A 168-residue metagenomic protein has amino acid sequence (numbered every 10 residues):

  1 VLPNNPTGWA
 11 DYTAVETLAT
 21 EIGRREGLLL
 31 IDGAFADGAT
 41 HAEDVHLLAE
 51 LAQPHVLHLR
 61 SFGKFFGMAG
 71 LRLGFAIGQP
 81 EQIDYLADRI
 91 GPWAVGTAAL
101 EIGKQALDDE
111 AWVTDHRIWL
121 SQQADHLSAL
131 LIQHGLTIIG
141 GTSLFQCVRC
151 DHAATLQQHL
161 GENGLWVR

Functional and structural regions predicted by a protein language model:
V1-A39: Active-site phosphate-binding strand-loop segment of PLP-dependent enzymes
A14-T20, Q122, H126, T155: Alpha-helical scaffolding segments of alpha/beta enzyme cores, especially the outer helices of TIM-barrel or partial
V15-R25, H46-Q53, Y85: Catalytic-core regions built around general acid/base machinery
G27, A39, V56, L136 (+1 more regions): Short, conserved active-site loop motifs that form the nucleotide-linked donor/cofactor pocket
A39-T40, G67: Short N-terminal helix/helix-N-cap motif within the alpha/beta-hydrolase-1
H55-I132, L136-I139: PLP-dependent aminotransferase class I/II
S121, L131-N163: Conserved PLP-binding catalytic core of the aspartate aminotransferase-like
